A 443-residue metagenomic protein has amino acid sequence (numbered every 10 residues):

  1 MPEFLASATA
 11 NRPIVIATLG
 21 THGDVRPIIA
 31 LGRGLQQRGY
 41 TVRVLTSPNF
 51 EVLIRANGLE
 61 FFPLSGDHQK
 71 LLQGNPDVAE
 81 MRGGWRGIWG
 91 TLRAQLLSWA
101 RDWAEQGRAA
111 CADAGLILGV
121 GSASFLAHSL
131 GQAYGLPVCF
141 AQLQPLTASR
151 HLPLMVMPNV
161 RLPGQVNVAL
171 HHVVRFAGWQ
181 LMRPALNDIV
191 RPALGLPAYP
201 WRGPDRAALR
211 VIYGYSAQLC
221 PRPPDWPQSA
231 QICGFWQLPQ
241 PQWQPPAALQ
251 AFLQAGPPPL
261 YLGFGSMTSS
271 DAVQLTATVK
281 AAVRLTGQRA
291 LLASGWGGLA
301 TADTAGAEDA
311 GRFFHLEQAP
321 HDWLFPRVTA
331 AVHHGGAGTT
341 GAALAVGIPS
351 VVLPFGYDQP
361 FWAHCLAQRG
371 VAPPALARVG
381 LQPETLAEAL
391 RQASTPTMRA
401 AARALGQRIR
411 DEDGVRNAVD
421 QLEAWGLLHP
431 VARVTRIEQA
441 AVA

Functional and structural regions predicted by a protein language model:
P2-F62: N-terminal subdomain of nucleotide-sugar transferases
P2-L5, D113, V379, P383-A443: C-terminal amphipathic helix plus adjacent low-complexity, charged tail appended to glycosyltransferase catalytic
A8-A10, Y215-A330: Donor-nucleotide binding loops and adjacent catalytic segments primarily of GT-B fold Leloir glycosyltransferases
D24, I117-G119, E317-C365: A donor-sugar binding/catalytic signature common to diverse glycosyltransferases and related nucleotide-sugar
L45-T91, R161-V166: Conserved nucleotide-sugar phosphate-binding/catalytic loop shared by glycosyltransferases and other
W99-V168, Q218-L219: Conserved nucleotide-sugar donor-interacting segment of glycosyltransferase catalytic cores, predominantly GT-B
M182-C233: Long, low-complexity segments enriched in small/aliphatic residues
Y357-A389, A400: Change "using UDP/GDP/dTDP sugars" to "using nucleotide sugars
